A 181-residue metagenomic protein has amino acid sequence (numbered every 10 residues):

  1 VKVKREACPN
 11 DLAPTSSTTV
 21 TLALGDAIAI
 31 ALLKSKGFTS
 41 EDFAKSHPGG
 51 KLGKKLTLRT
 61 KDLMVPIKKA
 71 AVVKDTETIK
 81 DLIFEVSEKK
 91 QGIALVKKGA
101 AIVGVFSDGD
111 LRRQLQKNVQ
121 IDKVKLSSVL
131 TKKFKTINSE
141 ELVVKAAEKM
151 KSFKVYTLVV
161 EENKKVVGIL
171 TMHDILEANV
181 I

Functional and structural regions predicted by a protein language model:
V1-T39: Short alpha-helices
V3, A29-F38, P48, E88 (+2 more regions): Generic secondary-structure signature for well-ordered alpha-helical cores
A7-C8, D110-V124, I175-I181: A short, polar/charged loop-to-alpha-helix boundary motif
K34-V65: Internal, active-site/partner-interface "lid" segment
L56-A70, K123-F134: Bateman (tandem CBS) regulatory domains
V72-K90, L115, T136-V155, V160-N163 (+1 more regions): The conserved cystathionine-beta-synthase
E85-K89, A94-D110, V129, M150 (+1 more regions): A glycine-centered beta-loop-beta connector
